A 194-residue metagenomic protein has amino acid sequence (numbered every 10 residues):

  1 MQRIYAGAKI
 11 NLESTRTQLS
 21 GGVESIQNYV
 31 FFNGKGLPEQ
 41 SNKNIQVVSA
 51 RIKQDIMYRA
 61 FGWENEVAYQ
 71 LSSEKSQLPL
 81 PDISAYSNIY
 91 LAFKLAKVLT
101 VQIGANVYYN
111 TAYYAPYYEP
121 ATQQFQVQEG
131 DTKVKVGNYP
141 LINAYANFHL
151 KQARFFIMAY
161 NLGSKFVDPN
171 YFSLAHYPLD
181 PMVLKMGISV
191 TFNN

Functional and structural regions predicted by a protein language model:
M1-N194: Exposed, low-structure sequence patches enriched in small/polar residues
